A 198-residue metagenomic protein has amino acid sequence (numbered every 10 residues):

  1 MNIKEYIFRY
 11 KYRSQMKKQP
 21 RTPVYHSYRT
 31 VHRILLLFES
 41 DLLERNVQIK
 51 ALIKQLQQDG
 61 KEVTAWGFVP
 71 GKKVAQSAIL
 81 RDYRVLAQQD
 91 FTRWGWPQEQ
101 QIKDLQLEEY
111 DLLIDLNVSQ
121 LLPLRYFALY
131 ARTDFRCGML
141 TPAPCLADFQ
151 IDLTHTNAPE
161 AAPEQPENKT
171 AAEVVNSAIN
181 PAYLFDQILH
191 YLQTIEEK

Functional and structural regions predicted by a protein language model:
M1-Y12: Helix-enriched interaction subdomains in cytosolic or periplasmic regions, typified by TIR/SEFIR signaling/NADase cores
R21-I49: Active-site donor-nucleotide binding/catalytic segment of nucleotide-sugar enzymes
L42-K61, A65: Histidine-anchored nucleotide/phosphate-binding helix
Q57-Q106: Conserved nucleotide-cofactor-binding alpha/beta core module
L107-E109, R132: Alpha-helix C-terminal capping/helix-to-coil transition sites in glycosyltransferase folds
L112-I114: Structural motif
N117-A131: An aromatic- and histidine-rich active-site surface loop
P144-K198: Active-site-proximal region of nucleotide-activated glycan assembly enzymes, centered on histidine/acidic-rich loops
